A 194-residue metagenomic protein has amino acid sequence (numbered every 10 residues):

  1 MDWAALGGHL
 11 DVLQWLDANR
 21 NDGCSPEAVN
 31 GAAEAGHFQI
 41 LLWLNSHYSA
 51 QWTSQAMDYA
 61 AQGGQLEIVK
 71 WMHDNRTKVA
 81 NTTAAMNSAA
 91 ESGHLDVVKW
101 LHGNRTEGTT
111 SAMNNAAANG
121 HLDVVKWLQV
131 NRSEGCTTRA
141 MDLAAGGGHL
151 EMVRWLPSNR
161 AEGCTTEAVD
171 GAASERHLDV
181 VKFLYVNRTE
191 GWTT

Functional and structural regions predicted by a protein language model:
M1-T194: Ankyrin repeat (ANK) tandem alpha-helical domains that serve as protein-protein interaction scaffolds, prominent
